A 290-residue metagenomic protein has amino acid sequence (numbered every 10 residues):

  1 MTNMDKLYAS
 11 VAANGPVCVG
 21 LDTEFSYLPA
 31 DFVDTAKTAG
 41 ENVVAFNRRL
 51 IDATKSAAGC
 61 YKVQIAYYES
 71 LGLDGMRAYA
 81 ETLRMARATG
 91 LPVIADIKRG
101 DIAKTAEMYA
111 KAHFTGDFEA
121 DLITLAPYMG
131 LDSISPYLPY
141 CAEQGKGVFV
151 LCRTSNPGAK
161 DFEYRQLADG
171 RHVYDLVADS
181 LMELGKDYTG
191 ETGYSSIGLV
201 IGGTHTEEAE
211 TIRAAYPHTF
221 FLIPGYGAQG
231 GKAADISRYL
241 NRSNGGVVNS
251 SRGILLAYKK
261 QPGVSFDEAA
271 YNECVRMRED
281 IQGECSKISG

Functional and structural regions predicted by a protein language model:
M1-V63, Y68-E81, M85-V93, E268-Q282 (+1 more regions): Conserved N-terminal beta1-alpha1 strand-loop-helix module at the mouth
V11-A12, I51-A57, L83-A88, L138-Q144 (+2 more regions): Acidic (Asp/Glu)-rich catalytic clusters
A13-V17, S56-G59, T89-L91, E119-D121 (+4 more regions): Short, well-ordered coil/turn segments that N-cap beta-strands
V19, Y61, D96, I123 (+2 more regions): Conserved, mostly hydrophobic/aromatic
S70-M85, I102-E107, M129-A142, T204-R213 (+1 more regions): Active-site-adjacent beta->alpha loops and helix N-cap segments on the catalytic face of soluble alpha/beta enzymes
I97, D101-G198: Conserved anion-binding
L199, G203-N249, G253-A257: A C-terminal functional module that forms or caps the active site or interfaces directly with catalytic machinery
I236-G245, L256-G290: C-terminal helical cap(s) of enzyme catalytic domains, especially alpha/beta-barrels
